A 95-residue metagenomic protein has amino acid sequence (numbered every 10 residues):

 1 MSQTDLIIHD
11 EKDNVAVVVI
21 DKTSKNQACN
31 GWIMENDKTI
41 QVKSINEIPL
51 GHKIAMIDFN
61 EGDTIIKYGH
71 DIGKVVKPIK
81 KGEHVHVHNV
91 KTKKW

Functional and structural regions predicted by a protein language model:
M1-K67, D71-W95: Well-ordered secondary-structure scaffolds
